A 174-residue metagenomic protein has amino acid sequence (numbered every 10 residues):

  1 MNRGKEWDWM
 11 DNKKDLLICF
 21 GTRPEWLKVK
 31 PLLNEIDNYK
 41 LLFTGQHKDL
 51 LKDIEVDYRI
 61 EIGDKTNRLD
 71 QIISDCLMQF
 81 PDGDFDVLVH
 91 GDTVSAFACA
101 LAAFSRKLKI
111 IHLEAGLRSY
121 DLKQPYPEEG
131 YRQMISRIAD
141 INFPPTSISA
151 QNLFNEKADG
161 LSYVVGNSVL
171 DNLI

Functional and structural regions predicted by a protein language model:
N2-K5, T44, K48, G63 (+1 more regions): A nucleotide-sugar donor-handling region in carbohydrate enzymes
G4-T22: Nucleotide-activated donor-dependent transferases that construct or modify glycoconjugates
D11, Q79-F85: Glycine-rich phosphate-binding loop signature in dinucleotide/nucleotide-binding domains
L16-Q79: Glycosyltransferase specificity loop/lid
E25-K30, T93-C99, A150: Short glycine/serine/threonine-rich phosphate/pyrophosphate-binding segments that cradle anionic phosphate groups
L88-R106: An aromatic- and histidine-rich active-site surface loop
H112-Y126, D140: A short, histidine- and acid-enriched strand-loop-helix "catalytic/donor-clamping" loop that lines the nucleotide-sugar
